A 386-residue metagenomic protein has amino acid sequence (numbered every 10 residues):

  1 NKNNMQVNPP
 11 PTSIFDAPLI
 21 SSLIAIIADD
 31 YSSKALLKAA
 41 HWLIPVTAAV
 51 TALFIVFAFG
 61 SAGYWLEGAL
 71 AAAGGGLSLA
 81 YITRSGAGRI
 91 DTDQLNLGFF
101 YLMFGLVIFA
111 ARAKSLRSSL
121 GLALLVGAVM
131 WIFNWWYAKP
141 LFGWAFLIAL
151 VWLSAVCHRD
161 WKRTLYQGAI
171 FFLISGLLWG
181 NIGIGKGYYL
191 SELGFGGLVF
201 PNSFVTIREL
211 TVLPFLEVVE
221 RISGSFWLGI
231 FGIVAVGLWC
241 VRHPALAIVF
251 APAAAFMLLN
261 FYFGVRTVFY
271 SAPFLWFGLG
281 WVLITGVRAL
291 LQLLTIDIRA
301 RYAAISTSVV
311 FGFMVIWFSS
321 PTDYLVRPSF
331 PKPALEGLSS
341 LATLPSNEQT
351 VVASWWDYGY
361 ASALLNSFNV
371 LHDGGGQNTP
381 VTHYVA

Functional and structural regions predicted by a protein language model:
N1-N4, A73-L79, N134, I170-G187 (+1 more regions): Transmembrane signal-anchor helices characteristic of membrane glycosylation enzymes that use polyprenol
M5-A25, D29-F54, G86-I90: Loop-to-helix entry region of an early transmembrane alpha helix in multi-pass inner-membrane enzymes
W42-A58, E67-A113, S118-W152, F313-M314: Membrane-embedded helix bundles of polyisoprenyl
G60-G63, R112-R117, A155-T164, W239-P244 (+1 more regions): Membrane-interface helix-boundary motifs at transmembrane edges
E67-L70, F109, R117-L122, K162-A169 (+1 more regions): Membrane-interfacial loop-to-transmembrane alpha-helix junctions, especially the N-terminal start
N96, S119-C240: Transmembrane catalytic cores of multi-pass membrane glycosyltransferases and polysaccharide-assembly enzymes
A251, F256-R299: Hydrophobic/aromatic-rich transmembrane helices and adjacent perimembrane loops
I296-A386: Extracytoplasmic
